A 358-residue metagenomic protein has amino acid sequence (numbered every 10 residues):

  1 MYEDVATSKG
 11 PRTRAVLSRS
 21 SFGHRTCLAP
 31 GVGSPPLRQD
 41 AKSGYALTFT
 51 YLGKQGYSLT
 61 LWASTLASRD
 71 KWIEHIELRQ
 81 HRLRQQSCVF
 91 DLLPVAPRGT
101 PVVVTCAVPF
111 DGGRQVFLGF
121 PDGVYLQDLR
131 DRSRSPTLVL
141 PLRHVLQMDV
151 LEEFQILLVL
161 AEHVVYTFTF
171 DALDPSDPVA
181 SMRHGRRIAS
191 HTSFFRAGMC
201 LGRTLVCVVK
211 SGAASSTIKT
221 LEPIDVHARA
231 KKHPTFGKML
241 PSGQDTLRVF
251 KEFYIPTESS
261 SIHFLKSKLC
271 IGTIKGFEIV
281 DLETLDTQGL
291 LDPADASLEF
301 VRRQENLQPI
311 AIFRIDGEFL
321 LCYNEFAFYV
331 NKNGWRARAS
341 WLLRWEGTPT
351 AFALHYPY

Functional and structural regions predicted by a protein language model:
M1-G53, R130-F154, L173-R196, A296 (+3 more regions): Pleckstrin homology
D4-S87, Q155-I156, L160-V164, D171-L173 (+4 more regions): Canonical pleckstrin homology
T7-P30, R82-V102, L129-T137, P241-Y254 (+1 more regions): A short helix->beta-strand "capping" segment at the edge of beta-propeller domains
V16, T48-T50, T60-W62, C106-V108 (+17 more regions): Beta-strand cores of modular interaction/reader domains in eukaryotic scaffold and signaling proteins, especially PDZ
T26-A41, A96-G113, P141-L158, R186-A213 (+5 more regions): Structural signature of eukaryotic scaffold interfaces centered on beta-propeller domains
G44, T48-T50, Y57, S68-K71 (+6 more regions): Intrinsically disordered, low-complexity regions in large eukaryotic scaffold subunits of multi-protein complexes
A63-D131, P141, Q147-V150, Q155-T167: Alpha-solenoid helical-repeat scaffolds
Q80-R84, P121-L138, V165-R187, A214-F253 (+2 more regions): Surface-exposed loop/turn elements that mediate protein-protein interactions on large endomembrane-trafficking
